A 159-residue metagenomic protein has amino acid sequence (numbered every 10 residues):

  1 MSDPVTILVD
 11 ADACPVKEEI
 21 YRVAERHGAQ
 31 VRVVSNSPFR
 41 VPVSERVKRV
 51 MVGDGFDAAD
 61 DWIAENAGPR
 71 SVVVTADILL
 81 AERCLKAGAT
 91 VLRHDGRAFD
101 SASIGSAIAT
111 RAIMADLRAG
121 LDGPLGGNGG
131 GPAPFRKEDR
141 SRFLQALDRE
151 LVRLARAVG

Functional and structural regions predicted by a protein language model:
S2-G159: Nuclease catalytic cores that cleave nucleic-acid phosphodiester bonds, predominantly acidic two-metal-ion
